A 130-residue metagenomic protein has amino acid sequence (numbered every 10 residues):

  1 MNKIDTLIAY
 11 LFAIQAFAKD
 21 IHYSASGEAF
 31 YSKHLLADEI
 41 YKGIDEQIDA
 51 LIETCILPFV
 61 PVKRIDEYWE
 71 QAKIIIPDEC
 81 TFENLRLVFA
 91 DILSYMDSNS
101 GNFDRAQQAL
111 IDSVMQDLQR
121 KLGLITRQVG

Functional and structural regions predicted by a protein language model:
M1-I8, I14, D78-T81, L85: Disorder-to-helix initiation segments
I4, Q15-H22, I48, I52-C55 (+2 more regions): A structural signal for well-ordered alpha-helices, especially hydrophobic packing surfaces of coiled-coils
Y10, F17, G43, V88 (+1 more regions): Charged catalytic carboxylate motif
I14-E39, S98-Q107: Helix-loop segments that flank and shape redox-cofactor active sites
S26, V60, R64-D66, I76-N84: General structural signal for secondary-structure boundaries
Y31-I65: Conserved alpha-helical segments that form or flank metal/cofactor-binding pockets of metalloenzymes
E70-L122: Acidic/histidine-rich alpha-helical segments that form the ligand environment of transition-metal centers
